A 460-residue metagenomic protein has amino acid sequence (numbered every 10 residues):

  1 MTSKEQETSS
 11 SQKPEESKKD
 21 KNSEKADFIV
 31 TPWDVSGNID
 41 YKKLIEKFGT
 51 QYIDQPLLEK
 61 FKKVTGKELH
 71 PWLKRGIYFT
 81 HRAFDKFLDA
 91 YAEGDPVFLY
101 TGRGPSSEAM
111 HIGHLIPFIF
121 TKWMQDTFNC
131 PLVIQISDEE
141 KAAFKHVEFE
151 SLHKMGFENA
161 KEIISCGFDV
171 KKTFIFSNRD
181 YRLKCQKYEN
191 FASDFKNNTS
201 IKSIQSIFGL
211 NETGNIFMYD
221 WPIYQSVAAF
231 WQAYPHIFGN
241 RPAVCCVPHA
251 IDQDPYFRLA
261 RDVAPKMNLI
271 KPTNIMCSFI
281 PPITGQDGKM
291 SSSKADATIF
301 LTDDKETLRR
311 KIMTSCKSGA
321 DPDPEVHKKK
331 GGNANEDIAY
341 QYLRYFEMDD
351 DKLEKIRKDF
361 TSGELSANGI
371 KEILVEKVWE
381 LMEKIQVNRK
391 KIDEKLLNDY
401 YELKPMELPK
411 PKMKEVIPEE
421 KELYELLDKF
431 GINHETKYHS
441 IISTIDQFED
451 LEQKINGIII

Functional and structural regions predicted by a protein language model:
M1-P105, C245, R261-M313, G319-P322 (+3 more regions): Non-catalytic terminal extensions that flank enzyme cores
R103-M110, G209-G214, C245-H249, H327-G331: A short glycine/serine-rich beta->alpha loop
S106-I119, H236: Di-metal (Zn2+ and/or Mg2+/Mn2+) metal-binding site signature of metallo-dependent hydrolases with the MBL/beta-CASP
M110-G113, K145-E150: Short, solvent-exposed loop/turn segments at secondary-structure boundaries
G113-I134: Histidine-anchored nucleotide/phosphate-binding helix
T121, I163, D252, D287 (+1 more regions): Residue-level signal for inorganic ion chemistry
I134-A143: Short, conserved phosphate-binding/catalytic loop or strand-edge motifs used in phosphoryl-/nucleotidyl-transfer
E150-T273, C277: Divalent-metal (Mg2+/Mn2+/Ca2+)-assisted nucleotide/phosphate chemistry catalytic cores
